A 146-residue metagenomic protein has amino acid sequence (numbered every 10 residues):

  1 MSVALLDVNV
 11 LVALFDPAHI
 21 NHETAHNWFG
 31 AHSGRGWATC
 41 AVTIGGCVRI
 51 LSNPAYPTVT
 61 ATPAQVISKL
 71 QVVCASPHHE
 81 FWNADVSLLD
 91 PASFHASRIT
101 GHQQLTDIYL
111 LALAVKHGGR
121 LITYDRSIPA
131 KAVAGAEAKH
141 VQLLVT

Functional and structural regions predicted by a protein language model:
M1-T39, L51-S68: Short, well-structured N-terminal submotif of metal-dependent ribonuclease cores
V3, S87-T100, L111-T146: Acidic, PIN/NYN-like endoribonuclease modules and their adjacent C-terminal/linker elements
L11, I44-C47, I128-P129: A generic structural signal for short hydrophobic patches within well-formed alpha-helices
P17, A41-G45, I67-I99: Acidic catalytic patch
G36, H78-E80, K139-Q142: Conserved beta-strand segments of alpha/beta enzyme cores
C40, T106, Y124: Replace "coordinates the UDP/GDP/TDP-sugar" with "coordinates nucleotide-activated sugar donors
